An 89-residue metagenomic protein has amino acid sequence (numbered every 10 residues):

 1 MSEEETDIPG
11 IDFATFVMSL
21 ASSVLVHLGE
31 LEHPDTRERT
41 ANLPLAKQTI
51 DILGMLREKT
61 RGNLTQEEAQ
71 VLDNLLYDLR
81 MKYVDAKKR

Functional and structural regions predicted by a protein language model:
M1-D51, M55, Q66-R89: N-terminal intrinsically disordered, cationic/polar leader segments that include organellar targeting peptides
T60: Acidic, glycine-enriched active-site microenvironments
